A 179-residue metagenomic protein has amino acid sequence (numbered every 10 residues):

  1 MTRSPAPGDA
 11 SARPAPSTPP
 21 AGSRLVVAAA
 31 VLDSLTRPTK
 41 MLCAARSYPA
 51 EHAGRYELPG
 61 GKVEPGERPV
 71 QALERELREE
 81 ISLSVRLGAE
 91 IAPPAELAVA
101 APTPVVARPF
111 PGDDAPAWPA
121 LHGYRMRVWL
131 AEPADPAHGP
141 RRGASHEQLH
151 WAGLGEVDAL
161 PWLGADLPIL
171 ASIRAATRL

Functional and structural regions predicted by a protein language model:
T2-M41, K62: Conserved N-terminal beta-strand and adjoining loop/helix that marks the start of the Nudix/MutT-like hydrolase domain
A21, D33, Y48, W118-L121 (+1 more regions): Short secondary-structure boundary/capping segments
R24-L25, A95-G139, Q148-G155, I173: Active-site-adjacent beta-strand/loop module that shapes the phosphate/pyrophosphate-binding cleft
V31-D33, A45, E132-P133: Residue-level signal for short segments within beta-strands and strand-turn junctions of well-structured beta-sheet
P38-E80: Conserved Nudix-box catalytic region and its N-terminal flanking loop in Nudix hydrolases and closely related
G66, Q71-E74, R78-P111: Helix-adjacent hinge/juxtasegments
P161, A165-L179: Charged phosphate-binding loop/patch that engages nucleotide di/tri-phosphates or the phosphate backbone of nucleic
